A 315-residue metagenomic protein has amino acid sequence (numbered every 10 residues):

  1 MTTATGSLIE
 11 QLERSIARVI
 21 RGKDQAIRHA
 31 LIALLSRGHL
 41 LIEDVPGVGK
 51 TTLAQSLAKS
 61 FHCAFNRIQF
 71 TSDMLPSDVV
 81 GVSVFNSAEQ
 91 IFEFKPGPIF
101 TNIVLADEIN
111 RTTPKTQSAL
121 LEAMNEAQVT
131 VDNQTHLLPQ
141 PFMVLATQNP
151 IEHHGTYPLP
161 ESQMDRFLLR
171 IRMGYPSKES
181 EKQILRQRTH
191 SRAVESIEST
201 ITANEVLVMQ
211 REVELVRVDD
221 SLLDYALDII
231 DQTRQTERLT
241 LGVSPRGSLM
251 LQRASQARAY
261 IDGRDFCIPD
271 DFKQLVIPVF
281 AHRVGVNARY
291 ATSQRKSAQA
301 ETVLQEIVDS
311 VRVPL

Functional and structural regions predicted by a protein language model:
A4-V48: Pre-Walker A (pre-P-loop) alpha-helix and adjacent loop at the N terminus of AAA/AAA+ ATPase modules, a conserved
H29-I32, F85-L105, Q134: Conserved alpha-helical scaffold flanking the Walker A/P-loop in AAA+ ATPase domains
L34-T71: Walker A/P-loop
D44, D107-E108, A119: Walker B catalytic acidic pair
V45, V79, T147: P-loop (Walker A) phosphate-binding loop of NTP-binding proteins
S60-A88: AAA+/P-loop NTPase substrate/partner-engagement loops
N86-I91, T112, T116, M124-V216 (+1 more regions): Canonical AAA+ ATPase core
Q235-L315: C-terminal engagement/docking regions of AAA+ P-loop ATPases
